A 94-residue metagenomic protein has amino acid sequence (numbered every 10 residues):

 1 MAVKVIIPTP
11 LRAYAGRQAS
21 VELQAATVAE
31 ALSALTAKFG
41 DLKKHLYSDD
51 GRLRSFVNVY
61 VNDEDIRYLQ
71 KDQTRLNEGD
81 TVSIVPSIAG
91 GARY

Functional and structural regions predicted by a protein language model:
M1-Y94: Ubiquitin-like/PB1-type beta-grasp interaction modules and other compact soluble beta-rich domains
